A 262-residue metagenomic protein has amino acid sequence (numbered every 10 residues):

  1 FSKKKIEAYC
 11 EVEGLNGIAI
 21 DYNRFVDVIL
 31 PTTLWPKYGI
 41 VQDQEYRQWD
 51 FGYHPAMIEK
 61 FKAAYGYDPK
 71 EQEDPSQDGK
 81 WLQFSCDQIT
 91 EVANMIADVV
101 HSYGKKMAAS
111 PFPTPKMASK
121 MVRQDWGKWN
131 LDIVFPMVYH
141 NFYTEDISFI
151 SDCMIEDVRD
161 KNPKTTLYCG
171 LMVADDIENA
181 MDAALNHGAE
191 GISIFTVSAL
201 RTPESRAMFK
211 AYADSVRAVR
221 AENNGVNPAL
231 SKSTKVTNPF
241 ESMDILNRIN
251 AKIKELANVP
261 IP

Functional and structural regions predicted by a protein language model:
F1-N130, Y139-T144: Polysaccharide-binding and catalytic clefts of secreted carbohydrate-active enzymes
I6-E7, T90-A97, S151-R159, M181-D182 (+2 more regions): Generic structural signal for well-ordered alpha-helices, preferentially at hydrophobic/aromatic core positions
I18-I20, M107-A109, V134-P136, L167-L171 (+1 more regions): Hydrophobic faces of well-ordered beta-strands that scaffold small-molecule active sites in alpha/beta enzyme cores
V100, V134, A184: Conserved, mostly hydrophobic/aromatic
D125-W129, D157-N162, A184-N186: Acidic (Asp/Glu)-rich catalytic clusters
V138-I147, Y168-S231: Substrate-binding cleft of secreted/luminal carbohydrate-active enzymes
I150-S151, R159-V173: Catalytic-face loop-and-helix region of soluble metabolic enzyme cores
A229, T234-N250: Mature N-terminal, pre-catalytic/accessory segment of carbohydrate-active enzymes
